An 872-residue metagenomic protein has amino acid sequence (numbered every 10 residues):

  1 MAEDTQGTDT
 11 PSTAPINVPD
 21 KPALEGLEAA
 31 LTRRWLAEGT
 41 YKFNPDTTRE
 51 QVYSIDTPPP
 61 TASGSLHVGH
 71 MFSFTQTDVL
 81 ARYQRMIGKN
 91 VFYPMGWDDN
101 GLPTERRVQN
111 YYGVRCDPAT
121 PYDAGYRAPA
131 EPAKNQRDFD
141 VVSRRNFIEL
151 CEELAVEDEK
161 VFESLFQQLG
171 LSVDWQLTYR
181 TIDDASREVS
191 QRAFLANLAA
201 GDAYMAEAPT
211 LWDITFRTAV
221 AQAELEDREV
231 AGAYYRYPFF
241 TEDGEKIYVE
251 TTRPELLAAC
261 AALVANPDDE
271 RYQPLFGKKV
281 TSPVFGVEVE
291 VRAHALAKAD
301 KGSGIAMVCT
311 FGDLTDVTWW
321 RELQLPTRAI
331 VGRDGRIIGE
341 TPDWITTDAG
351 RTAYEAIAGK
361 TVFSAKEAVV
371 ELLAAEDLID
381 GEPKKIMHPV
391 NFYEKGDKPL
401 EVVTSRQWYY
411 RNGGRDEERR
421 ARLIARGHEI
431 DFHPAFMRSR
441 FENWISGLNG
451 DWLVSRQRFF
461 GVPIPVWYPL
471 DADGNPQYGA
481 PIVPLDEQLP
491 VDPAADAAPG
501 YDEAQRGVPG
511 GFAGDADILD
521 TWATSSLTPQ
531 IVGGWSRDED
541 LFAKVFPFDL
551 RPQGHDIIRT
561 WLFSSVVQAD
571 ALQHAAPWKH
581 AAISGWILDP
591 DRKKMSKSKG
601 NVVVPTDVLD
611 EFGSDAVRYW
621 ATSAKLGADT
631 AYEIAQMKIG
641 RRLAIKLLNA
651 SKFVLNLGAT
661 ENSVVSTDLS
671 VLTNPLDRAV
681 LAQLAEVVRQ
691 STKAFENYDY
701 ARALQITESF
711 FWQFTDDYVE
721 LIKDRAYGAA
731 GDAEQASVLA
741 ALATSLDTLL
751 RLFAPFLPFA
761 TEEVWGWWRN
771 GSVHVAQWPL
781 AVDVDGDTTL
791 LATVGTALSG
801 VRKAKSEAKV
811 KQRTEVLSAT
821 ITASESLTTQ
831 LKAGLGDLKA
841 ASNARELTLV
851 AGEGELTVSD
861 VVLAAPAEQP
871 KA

Functional and structural regions predicted by a protein language model:
A2-D268, C309-W344, L373-R420, S446-N449 (+5 more regions): N-terminal, positively charged nucleic-acid-binding surface of large information/translation enzymes
E3, G7-D9, R236, L448-A523 (+3 more regions): Feature 926 captures the class I aminoacyl-tRNA synthetase adenylation module centered on the KMSKS loop
R49-T57, V79, A130-D138, E163-G170 (+8 more regions): Active-site-adjacent bridging/hinge elements
G69-A81, K89, W97-D98, S186-V189 (+7 more regions): Structured ligand/cofactor/substrate-binding pocket environments in proteins
S73, R106-V114, V220-Q222, N266-P267 (+6 more regions): Short secondary-structure boundary/capping segments
G113-N146, I345-I357, P481-R506: Charged, glycine/proline-rich intrinsically disordered loops and linkers
A208-P209, C260-A262, V403-S405, V462 (+5 more regions): Short hydrophobic alpha-helical segments that form membrane-spanning helices or hydrophobic packing faces of helical
F216, F285, G396-D397, L470-A472 (+1 more regions): Short Cys/His-rich metal-coordination motifs, predominantly Zn2+-binding knuckles/fingers
